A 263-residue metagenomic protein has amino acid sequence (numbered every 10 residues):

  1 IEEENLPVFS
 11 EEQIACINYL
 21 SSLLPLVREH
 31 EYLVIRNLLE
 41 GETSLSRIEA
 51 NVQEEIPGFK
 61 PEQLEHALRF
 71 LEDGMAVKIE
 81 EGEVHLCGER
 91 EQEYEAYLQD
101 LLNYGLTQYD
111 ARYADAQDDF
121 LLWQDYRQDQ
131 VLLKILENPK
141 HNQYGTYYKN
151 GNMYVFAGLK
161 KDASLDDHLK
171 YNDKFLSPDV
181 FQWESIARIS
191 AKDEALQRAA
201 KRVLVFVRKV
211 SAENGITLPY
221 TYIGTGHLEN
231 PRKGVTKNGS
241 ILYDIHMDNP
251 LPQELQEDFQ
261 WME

Functional and structural regions predicted by a protein language model:
I1-Y113: C-terminal helical accessory/scaffold domains
E2-N5, S10-G41, L45-V52, Q117-P219: Acidic, glycine-rich low-complexity segments with interspersed aromatic residues
I79, T146-G151, R232-I241: Short, ordered beta-strand-loop transition motifs
V84-C87, M153-A157, N238-N249: Generic recognition of long tandem-repeat/solenoid scaffolds
A212-E263: Compact mixed alphabeta submodule
